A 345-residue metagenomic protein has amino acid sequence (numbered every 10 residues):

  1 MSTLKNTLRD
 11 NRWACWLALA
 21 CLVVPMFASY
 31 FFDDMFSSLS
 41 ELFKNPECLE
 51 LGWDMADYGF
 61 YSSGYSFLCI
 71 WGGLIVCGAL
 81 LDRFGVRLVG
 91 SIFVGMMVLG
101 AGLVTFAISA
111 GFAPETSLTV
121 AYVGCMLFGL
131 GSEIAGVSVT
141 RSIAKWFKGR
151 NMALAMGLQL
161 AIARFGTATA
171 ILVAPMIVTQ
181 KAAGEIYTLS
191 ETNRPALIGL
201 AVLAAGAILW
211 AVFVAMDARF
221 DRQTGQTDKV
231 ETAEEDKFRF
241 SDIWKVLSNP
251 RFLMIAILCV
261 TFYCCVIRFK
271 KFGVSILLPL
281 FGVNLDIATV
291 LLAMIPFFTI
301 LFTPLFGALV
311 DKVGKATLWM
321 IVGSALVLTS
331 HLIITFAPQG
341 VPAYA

Functional and structural regions predicted by a protein language model:
S2-R12, F220-I255: Juxtamembrane intracellular "pre-TM" segments in multi-pass secondary transporters
F36-E41, N249-A293, T299, T303: Extracytoplasmic gate region of multi-pass secondary transporters
S63-A79, A293-F306: Central cavity-lining transmembrane alpha-helices of secondary-active solute carriers, predominantly the Major
D82-V94, D311-S324: Cytoplasmic membrane-interface "Motif A"-like loop-to-helix N-cap segments of 12-TM Major Facilitator Superfamily
G95-P114, A325-Q339: C-terminal ends and interior cores of transmembrane alpha-helices in multi-pass membrane transporters/permeases
G124-I162: Cytoplasmic helix-loop-helix junction between adjacent transmembrane helices in 12-TM secondary transporters
A153-T179: Glycine-rich segments within core transmembrane alpha-helices of 12-TM secondary carriers
N193-F213: Symmetry-related core transmembrane helices of the 12-TM Major Facilitator Superfamily/SLC fold
